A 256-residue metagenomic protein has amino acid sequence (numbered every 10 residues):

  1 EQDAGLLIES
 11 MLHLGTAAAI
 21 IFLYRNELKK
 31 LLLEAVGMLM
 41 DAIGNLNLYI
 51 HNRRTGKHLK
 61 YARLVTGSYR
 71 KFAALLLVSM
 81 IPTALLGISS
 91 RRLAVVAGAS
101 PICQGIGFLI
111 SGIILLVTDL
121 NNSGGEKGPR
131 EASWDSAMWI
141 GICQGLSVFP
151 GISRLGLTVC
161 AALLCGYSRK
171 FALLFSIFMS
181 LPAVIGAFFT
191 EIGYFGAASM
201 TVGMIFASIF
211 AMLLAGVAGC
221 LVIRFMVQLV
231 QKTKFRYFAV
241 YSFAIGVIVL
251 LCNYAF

Functional and structural regions predicted by a protein language model:
E1-F256: Multi-pass membrane proteins that catalyze or facilitate reactions on polyprenyl-/lipid-phosphate substrates and their
